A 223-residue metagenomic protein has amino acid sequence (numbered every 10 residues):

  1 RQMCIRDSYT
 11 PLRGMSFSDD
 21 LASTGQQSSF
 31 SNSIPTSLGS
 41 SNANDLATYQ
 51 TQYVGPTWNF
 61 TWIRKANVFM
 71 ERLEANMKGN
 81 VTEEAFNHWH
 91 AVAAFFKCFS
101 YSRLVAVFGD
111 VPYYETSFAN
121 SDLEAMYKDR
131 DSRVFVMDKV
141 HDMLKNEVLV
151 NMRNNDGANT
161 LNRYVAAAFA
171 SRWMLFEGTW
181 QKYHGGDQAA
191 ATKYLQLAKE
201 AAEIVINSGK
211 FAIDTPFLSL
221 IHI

Functional and structural regions predicted by a protein language model:
R1-Q2, C98, S171: Bacterial Sec-dependent N-terminal signal peptides
M3-I5, I223: Short, small-residue-biased leader/transition segments that mark boundaries at the very start of proteins
S8-T10, S33-F108, E124-D138, D142-A158: Conserved, well-structured interaction surfaces
M15-I34, Y114, R153-A168, T179-I221: Short, surface-exposed recognition loops and adjoining beta-strand edges that mediate ligand/DNA contacts, enriched
F17, L104-Y113: Proline-centered turn/helix-capping motifs that create local helix->coil transitions or kinks
S117-D122: Short edge-strand/loop segments of extracellular domains
